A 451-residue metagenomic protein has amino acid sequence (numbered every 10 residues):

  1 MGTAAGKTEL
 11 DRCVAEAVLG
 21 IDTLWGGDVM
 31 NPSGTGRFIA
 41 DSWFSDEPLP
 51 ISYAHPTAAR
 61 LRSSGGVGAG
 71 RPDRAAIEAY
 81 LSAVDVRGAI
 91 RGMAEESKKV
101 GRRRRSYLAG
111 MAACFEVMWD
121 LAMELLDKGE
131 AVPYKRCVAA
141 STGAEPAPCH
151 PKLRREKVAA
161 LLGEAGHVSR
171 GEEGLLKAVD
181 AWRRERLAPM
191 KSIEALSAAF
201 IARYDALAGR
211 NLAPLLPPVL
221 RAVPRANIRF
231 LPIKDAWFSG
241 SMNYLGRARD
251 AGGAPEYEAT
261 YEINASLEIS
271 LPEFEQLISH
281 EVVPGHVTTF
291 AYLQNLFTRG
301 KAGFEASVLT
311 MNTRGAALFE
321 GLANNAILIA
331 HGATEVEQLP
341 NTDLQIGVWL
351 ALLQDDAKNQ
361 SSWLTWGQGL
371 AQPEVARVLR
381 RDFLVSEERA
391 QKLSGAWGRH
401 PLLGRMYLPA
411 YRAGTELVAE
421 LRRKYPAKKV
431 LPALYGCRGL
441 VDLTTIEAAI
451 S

Functional and structural regions predicted by a protein language model:
M1-S451: N-terminal maturation segment of proteins
